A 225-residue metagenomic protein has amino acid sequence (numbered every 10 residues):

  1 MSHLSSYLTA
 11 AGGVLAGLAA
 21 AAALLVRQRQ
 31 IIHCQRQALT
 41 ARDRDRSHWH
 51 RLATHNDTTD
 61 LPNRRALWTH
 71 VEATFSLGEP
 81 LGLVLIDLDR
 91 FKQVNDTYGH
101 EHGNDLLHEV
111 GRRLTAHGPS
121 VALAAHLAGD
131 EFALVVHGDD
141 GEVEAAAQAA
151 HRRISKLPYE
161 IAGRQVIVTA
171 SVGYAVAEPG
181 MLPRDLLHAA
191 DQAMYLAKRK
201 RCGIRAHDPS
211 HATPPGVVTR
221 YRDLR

Functional and structural regions predicted by a protein language model:
S2, S6-A10, A16-D57, R65-T74: Signal-transducing coiled-coil linker helices
N63-G82, K92-T115, A125-G129, A133-L134 (+3 more regions): Conserved long alpha-helical elements within nucleotide-processing catalytic cores of c-di-GMP signaling and class III
L85, K156, V172-Y174: Sensory input modules used in signal transduction, predominantly PAS/LOV/GAF but also related non-catalytic regulatory
L88-D89: PAS/PAC or PAS-like capping segment
D96, H137, Y159, R199: Short, conserved catalytic or interaction motifs in soluble domains
A125-L127, I154-A170, K198: Catalytic core regions of nucleotide second-messenger enzymes
V135-V143, A162-Q165, A170-L186: Catalytic strand-loop-helix junctions within cyclic-nucleotide turnover domains
R184-R225: Catalytic/regulatory signature loops of cyclic-dinucleotide turnover enzymes and related class III nucleotidyl cyclases
